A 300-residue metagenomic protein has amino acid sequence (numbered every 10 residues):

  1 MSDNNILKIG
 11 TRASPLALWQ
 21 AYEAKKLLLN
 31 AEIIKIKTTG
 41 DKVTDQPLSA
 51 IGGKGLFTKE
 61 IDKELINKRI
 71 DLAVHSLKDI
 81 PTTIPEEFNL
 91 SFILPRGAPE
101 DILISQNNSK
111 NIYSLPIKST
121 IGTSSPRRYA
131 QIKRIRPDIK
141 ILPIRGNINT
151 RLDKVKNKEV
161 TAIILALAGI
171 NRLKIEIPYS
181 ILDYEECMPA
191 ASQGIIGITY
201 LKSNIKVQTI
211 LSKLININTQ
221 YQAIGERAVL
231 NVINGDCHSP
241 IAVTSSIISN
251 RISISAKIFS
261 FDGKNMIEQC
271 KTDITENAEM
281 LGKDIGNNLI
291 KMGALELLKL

Functional and structural regions predicted by a protein language model:
S2-T44, A50-I51, Y129, R134-L300: Small-molecule-sensing regulatory modules
K8-G10, A73, S91, G122 (+1 more regions): Short, well-ordered beta-strand segments
Q46-L72: Short, structured active-site "lid" loops
K63, I112-Y113, D153: Alpha-helical segments flanking ligand/cofactor-binding loops in enzyme cores
E64-A73, P81-T82, K140, G146-N149: Central regulatory/effector-binding core of bacterial HTH transcription factors
I66-H75, D79, K158-A168: Alpha-to-beta junction loops
K68, L72-T83, T199-V207: Ordered, amphipathic secondary-structure segments that act as subunit-interaction surfaces in large macromolecular
L77-K78, E86-I139: A conserved helix-loop-strand patch within extracytoplasmic ligand-binding domains of the periplasmic binding
